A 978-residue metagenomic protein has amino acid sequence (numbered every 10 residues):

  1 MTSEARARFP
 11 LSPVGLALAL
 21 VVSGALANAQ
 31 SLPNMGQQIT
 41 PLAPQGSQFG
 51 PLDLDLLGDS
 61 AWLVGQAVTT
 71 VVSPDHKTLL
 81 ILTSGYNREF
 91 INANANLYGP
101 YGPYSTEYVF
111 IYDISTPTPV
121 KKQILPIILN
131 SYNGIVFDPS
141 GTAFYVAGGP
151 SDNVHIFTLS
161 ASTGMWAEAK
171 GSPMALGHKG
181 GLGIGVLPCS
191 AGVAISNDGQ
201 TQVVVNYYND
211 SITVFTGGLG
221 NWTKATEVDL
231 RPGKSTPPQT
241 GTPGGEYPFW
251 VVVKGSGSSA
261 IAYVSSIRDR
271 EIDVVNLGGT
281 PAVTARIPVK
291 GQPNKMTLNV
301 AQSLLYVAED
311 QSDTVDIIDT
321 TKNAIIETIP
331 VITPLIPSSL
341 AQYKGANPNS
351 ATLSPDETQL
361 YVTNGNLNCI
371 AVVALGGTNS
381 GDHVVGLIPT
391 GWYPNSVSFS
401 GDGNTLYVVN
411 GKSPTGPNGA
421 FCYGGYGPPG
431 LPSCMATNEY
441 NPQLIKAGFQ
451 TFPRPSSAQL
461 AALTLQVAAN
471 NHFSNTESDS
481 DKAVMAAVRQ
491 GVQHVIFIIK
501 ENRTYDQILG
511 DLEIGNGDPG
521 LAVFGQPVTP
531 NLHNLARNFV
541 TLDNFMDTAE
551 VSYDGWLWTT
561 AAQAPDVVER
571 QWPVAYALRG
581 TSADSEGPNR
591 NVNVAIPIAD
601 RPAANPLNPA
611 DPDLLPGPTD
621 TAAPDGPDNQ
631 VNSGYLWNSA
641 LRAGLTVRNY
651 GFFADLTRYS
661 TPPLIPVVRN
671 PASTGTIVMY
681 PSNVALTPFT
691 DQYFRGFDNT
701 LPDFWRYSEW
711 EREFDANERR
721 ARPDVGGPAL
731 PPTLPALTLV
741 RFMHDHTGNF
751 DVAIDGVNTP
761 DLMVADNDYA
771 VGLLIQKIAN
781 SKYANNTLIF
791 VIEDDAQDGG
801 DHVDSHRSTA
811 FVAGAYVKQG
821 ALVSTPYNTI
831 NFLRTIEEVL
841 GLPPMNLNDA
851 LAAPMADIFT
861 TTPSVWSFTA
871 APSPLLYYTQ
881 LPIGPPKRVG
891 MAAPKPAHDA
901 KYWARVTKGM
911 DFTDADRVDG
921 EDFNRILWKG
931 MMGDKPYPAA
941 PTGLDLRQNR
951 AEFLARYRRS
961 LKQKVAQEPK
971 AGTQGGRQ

Functional and structural regions predicted by a protein language model:
T2-G15: Bacterial N-terminal signal peptides that target proteins for export
A7-F9, E271, N591, P602: Positively charged, low-complexity intrinsically disordered regions
L11, L375-G376, V384-T390, S400 (+8 more regions): Composition- and surface-driven signal marking solvent-exposed, interaction-prone regions in large proteins
P13-G15, L42, T223, P442 (+2 more regions): A generic structural signal for short, non-catalytic loop/turn and secondary-structure boundary residues
P13-G24: Bacterial N-terminal signal peptides
G24, N28-D481: Predominantly soluble domains enriched in secretory-pathway, periplasmic, or organellar proteins
I445, A461-Q978: N-terminal pro-sequences and low-complexity stem/linker regions of secreted or lumenal proteins
